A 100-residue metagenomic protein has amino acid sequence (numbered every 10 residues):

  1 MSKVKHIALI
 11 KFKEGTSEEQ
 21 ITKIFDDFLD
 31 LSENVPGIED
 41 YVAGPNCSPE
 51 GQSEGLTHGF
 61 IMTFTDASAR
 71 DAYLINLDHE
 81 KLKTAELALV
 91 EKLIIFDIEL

Functional and structural regions predicted by a protein language model:
M1-T57, T65-I75, E99-L100: Short S/T/G/P-rich N-terminal loop/turn motif that feeds into the first structured element of a domain
G37-Y41, A85-I98: Conserved short beta-strand edge segments in small beta-sheet-based binding/regulatory domains
A67-K92: C-terminal structural segments of small proteins and small subunits
